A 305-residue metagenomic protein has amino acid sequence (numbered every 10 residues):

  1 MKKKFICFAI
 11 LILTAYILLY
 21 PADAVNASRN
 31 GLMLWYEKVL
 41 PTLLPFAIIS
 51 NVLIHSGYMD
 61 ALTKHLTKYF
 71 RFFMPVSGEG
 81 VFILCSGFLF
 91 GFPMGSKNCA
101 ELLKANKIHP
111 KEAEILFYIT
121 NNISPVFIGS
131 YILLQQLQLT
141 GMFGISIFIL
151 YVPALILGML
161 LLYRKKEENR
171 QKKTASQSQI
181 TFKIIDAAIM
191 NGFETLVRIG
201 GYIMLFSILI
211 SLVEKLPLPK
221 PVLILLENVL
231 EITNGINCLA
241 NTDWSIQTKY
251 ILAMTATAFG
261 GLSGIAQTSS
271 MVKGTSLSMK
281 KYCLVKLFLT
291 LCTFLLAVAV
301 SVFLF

Functional and structural regions predicted by a protein language model:
K2, L134-S176, S270-F305: Juxtamembrane and boundary regions of transmembrane helices in multi-pass small-molecule transporters and channels
F5-A24, A47-G57, L160-R164, S207-L218 (+1 more regions): Structural signal for alpha-helical transmembrane segments and their membrane-water exit/capping regions in multi-pass
C7-A9, G31, W35-H55, I184-L212: Core transmembrane alpha-helical segments of multi-pass membrane transporters/permeases
L18-V25, K173-D186: Short, membrane-interfacial amphipathic segments enriched in basic
A22-M33, Q138, P219-K220: Membrane-interface helix termini and inter-helical loops of multi-pass transporters
T42, F46, S50, T67 (+12 more regions): Alpha-helical transmembrane segments in multi-pass membrane proteins
F73-L137, L226-T275: Alpha-helical membrane segments and immediately flanking helix-loop junctions that form or couple to the substrate/ion
I185, I189-T257: Transmembrane helical segments that form the transport core of multi-pass membrane transport proteins
